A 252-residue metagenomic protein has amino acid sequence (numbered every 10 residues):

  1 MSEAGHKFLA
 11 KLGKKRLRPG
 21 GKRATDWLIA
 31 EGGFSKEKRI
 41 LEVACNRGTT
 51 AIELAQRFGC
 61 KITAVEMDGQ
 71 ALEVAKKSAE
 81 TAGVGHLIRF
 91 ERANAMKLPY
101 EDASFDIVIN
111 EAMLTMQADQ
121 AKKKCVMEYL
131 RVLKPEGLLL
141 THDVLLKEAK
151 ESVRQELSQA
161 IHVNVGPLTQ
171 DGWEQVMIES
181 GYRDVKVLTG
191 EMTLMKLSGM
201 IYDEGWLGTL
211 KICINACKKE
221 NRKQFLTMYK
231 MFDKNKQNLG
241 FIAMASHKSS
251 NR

Functional and structural regions predicted by a protein language model:
L12, V144-N164: Short, glycine-/aromatic-enriched active-site segment of Class I SAM-dependent methyltransferases
R18-K36: Conserved alpha-helix/loop element of class I SAM-dependent methyltransferases that forms part of the SAM/SAH-binding
L41, R47-K97: Class I SAM-dependent methyltransferase SAM/SAH-binding core
M96-V108: A short acidic, Gly/Pro-enriched loop at the edge of an enzyme's catalytic core that lines a small-molecule cofactor
I107-Q120: A short SAM/SAH-binding and catalytic strip from SAM-dependent methyltransferases
K123-L138: A short glycine-rich, Lys/Arg-flanked "PGG" loop and its adjoining helix->strand segment in the class I
V165-G181: Short alpha-helix
K186-R252: Conserved Class I S-adenosyl-L-methionine
